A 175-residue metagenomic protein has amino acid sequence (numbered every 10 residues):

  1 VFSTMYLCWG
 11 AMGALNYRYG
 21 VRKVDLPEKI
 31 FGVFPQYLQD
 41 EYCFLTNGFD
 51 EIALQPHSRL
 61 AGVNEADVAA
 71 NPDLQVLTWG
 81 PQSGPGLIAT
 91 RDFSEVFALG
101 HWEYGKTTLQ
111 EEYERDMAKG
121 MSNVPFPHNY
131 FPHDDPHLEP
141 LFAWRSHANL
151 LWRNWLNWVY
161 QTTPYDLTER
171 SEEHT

Functional and structural regions predicted by a protein language model:
V1-D40: Cysteine-nucleophile active-site neighborhood
G10, A61, E103: Catalytic metal-binding/acid-base residues of hydrolase active sites
G13-N16, N64-A66, G105-T108: Short catalytic/ligand-binding loop motif for oxyanion handling, primarily in non-cytosolic enzymes, centered on
Y19-R22, N71, E112-E114: Short, glycine/charged-enriched secondary-structure capping and boundary segments
E41-T46: Serine-centered coil/turn micro-motif
N47-S94, L99-G100: Catalytic beta-strand/loop cores that center a nucleophilic Ser/Cys/Thr and support acyl-enzyme chemistry
F93, A98-E172: Acyltransferase
